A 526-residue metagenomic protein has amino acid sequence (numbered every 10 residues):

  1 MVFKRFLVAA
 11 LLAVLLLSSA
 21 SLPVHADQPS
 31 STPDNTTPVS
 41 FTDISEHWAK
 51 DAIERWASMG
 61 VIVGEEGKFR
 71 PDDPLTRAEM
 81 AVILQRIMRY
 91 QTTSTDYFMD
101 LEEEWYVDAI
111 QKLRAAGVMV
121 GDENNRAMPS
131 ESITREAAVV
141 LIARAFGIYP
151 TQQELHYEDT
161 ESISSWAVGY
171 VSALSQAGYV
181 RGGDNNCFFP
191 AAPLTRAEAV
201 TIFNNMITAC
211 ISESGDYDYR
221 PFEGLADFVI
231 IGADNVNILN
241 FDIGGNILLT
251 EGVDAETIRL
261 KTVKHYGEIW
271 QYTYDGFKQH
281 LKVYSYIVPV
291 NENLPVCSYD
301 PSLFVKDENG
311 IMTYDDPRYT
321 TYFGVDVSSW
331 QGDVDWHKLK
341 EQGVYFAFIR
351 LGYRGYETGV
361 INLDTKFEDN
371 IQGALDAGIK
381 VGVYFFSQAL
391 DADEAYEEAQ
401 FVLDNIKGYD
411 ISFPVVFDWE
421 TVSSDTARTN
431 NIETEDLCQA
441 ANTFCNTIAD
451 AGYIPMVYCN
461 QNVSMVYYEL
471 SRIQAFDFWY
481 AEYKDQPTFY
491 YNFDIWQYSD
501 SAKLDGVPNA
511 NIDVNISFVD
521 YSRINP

Functional and structural regions predicted by a protein language model:
V2, L17-K50, S58-Q111, A115-E136 (+4 more regions): Feature responds to low-complexity, polar/acidic, surface-exposed segments characteristic of secreted/exported proteins
K4-L16: Sec-dependent N-terminal signal peptides
W48-D51, G64, E79, I83 (+15 more regions): Extracytoplasmic/secreted proteins, especially bacterial periplasmic and envelope-associated proteins
V118, I311, P317-T443, A449-A451: Substrate-binding cleft of extracellular glycoside hydrolase catalytic domains
A209, L403-F417, T421, Y468-N492: Structural recognition of alpha->loop->beta junctions
S214-V263, G267-Q271, D275, Q279: Short, T/G/N/S-enriched strand-turn elements that build extracellular solenoid repeat scaffolds
T273-G324, S471-P526: Functionally critical loop-and-helix segments that line ligand-binding/catalytic clefts of soluble enzyme domains
G452-V466: Aromatic-lined carbohydrate-recognition surfaces of secreted/lumenal glycan-active proteins
